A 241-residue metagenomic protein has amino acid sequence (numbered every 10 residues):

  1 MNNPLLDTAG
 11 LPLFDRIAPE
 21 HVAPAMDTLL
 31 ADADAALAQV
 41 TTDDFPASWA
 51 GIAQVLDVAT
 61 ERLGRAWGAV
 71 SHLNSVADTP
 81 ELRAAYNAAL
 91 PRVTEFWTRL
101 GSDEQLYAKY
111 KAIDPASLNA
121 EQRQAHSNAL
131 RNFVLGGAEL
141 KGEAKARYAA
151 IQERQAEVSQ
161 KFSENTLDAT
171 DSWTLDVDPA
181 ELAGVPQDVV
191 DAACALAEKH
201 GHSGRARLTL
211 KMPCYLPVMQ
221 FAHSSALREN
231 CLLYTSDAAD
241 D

Functional and structural regions predicted by a protein language model:
M1-V185, R207, S225: N-terminal helix-rich structural modules
K161-F162, A197, E229-L233: Short, surface-exposed linear patches
L175-H202: Acidic/histidine-rich
H202-L232: Active-site-adjacent "gating/activation" loops or surface patches in catalytic cores
Y234-D241: Conserved small/polar residues in nucleotide/adenosyl-binding loops
